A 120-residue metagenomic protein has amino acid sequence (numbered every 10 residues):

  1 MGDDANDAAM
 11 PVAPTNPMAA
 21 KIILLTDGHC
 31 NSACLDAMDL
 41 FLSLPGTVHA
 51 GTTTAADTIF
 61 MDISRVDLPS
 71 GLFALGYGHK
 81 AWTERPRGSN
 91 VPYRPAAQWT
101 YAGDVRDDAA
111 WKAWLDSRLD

Functional and structural regions predicted by a protein language model:
M1-D120: C-terminal "post-core" interaction segments
